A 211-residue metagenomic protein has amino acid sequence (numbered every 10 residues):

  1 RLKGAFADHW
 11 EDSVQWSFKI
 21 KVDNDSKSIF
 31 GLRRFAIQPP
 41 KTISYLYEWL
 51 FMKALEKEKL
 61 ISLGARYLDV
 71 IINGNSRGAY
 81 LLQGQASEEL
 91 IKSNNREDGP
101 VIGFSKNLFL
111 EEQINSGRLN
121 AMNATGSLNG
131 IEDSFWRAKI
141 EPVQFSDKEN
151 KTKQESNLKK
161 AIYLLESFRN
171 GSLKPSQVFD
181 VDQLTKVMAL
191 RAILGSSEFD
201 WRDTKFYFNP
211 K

Functional and structural regions predicted by a protein language model:
R1-K211: Phosphate/dinucleotide-binding and metal-coordinating scaffold of catalytic cores in nucleotide-dependent enzymes
